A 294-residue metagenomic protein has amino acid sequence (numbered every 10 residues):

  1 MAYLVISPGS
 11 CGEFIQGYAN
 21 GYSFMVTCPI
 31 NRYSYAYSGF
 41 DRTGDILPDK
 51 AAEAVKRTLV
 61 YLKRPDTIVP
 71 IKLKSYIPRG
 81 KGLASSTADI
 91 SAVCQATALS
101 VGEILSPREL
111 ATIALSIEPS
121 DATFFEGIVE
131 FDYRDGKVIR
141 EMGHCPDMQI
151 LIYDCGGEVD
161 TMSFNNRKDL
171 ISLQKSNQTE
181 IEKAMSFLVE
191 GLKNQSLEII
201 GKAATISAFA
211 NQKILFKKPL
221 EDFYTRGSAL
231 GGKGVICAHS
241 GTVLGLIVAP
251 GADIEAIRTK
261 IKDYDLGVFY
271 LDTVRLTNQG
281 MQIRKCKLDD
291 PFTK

Functional and structural regions predicted by a protein language model:
M1-K81, Q279, F292-K294: ATP-binding N-lobe of GHMP and related small-molecule kinases
L4, Y35-Y37, E130, I150-I152 (+1 more regions): Conserved hydrophobic/aromatic beta-strand scaffold that supports enzyme active sites
I6-P8, T27-I30, F125, I152-G156 (+1 more regions): Short beta-strand segments
K81-P107, T123: DPxDG-like acidic metal-binding loop motif
G82-D89, N177, V235-H239: Short glycine/threonine-rich catalytic loop with a Thr-x-Gly-x-Asp
S106-K233, A249-K294: ATP-dependent small-molecule kinase catalytic core of the GHMP/sugar-kinase superfamily and closely related
L220-E221, A238-G245: Small/polar glycine-rich anion-binding or flexible loop at a beta-alpha turn
